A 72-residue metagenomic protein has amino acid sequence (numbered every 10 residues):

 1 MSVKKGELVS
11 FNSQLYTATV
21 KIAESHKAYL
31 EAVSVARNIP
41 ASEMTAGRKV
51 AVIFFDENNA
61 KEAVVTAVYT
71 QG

Functional and structural regions predicted by a protein language model:
M1-G72: Exposed beta-strand/loop interface patches that mediate assembly or binding
